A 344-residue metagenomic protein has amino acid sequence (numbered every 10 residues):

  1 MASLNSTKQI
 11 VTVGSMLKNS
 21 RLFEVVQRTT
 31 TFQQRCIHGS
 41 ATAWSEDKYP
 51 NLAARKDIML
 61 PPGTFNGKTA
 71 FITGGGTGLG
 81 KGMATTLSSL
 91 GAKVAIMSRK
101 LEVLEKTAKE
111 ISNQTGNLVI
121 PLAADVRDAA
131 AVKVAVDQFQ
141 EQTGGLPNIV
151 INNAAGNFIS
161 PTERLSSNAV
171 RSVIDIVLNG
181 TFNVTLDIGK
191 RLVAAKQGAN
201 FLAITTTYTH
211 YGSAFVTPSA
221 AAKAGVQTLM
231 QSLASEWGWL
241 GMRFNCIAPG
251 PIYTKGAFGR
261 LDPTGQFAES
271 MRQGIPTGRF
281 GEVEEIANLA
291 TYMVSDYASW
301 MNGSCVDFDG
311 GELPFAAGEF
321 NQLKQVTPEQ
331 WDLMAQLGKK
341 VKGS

Functional and structural regions predicted by a protein language model:
E46-R55, W239, C246, Q266-M301 (+2 more regions): C-terminal helical subdomain
T69, G74-G78: Conserved glycine-rich cofactor-binding loop
P161-T162, S166-I174, M271: Substrate-binding pocket helix/loop in short-chain dehydrogenase/reductase
L165, Y211-A221, S232, A257 (+1 more regions): Active-site loop-to-helix junction immediately N-terminal to the catalytic Tyr of the SDR YXXXK motif in Rossmann-fold
T185, A222, M230: Active-site helix of classical SDR
K190, A194, S235-W239, S299: Alpha-helical segment proximal to the catalytic Tyr-Lys
H210, A248-G259: Short, flexible catalytic-loop segment of classical short-chain dehydrogenase/reductase
